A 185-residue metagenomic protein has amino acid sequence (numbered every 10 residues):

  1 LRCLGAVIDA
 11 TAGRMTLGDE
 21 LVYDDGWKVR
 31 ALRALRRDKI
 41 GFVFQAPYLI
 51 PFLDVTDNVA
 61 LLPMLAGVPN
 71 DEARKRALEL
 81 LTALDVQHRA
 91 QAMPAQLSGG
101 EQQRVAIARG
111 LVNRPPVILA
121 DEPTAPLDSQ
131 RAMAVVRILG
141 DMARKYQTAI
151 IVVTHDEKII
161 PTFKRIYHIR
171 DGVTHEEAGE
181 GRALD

Functional and structural regions predicted by a protein language model:
L1-I169: ABC family nucleotide-binding domain
P161, R165, V173-D185: Conserved beta-strand-loop-alpha-helix hinge in the C-terminal portion of ABC ATPase nucleotide-binding domains
